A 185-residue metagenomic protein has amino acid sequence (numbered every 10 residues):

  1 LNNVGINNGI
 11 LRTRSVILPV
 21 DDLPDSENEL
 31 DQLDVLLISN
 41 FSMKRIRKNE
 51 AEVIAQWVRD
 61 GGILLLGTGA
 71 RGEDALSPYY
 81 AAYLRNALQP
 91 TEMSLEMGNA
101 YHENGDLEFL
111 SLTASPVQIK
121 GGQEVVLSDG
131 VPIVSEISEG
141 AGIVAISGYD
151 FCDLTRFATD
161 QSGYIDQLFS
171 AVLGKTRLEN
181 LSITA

Functional and structural regions predicted by a protein language model:
L1, R59-G62, L178-A185: Short, intrinsically disordered, charge-balanced linker/junction segments flanking boundaries in proteins
L1-S42, T68-A75: Aromatic-Pro/Gly-enriched surface loop or interdomain linker that acts as a lid/target-recognition segment
S15-I17, E124, V144-I146: Conserved beta-strand scaffold positions in the cores of enzyme catalytic domains, especially in NTP/NDP-utilizing
P24-E27, T113-S115, V134-S135: Short, flexible, glycine/charge-rich loop motifs used to bind or transfer phosphoryl groups or to couple energy/partner
N28-Q32, V58-R59, Q118-K120, S138-G140: Flexible, charged surface loops at secondary-structure boundaries
L37-I38, L64-G67, V144-S147: Structural recognition of the beta-strand scaffold that forms the well-ordered cores of secreted hydrolase catalytic
M43-L127, D160, Y164: A glycine-rich, often tryptophan-bearing local segment used as a flexible ligand/cofactor-contacting loop or short
V131-P132, S138-I143, G148-A185: Extracellular ligand-binding/catalytic regions of CAZymes and related secreted enzymes and adhesion modules
